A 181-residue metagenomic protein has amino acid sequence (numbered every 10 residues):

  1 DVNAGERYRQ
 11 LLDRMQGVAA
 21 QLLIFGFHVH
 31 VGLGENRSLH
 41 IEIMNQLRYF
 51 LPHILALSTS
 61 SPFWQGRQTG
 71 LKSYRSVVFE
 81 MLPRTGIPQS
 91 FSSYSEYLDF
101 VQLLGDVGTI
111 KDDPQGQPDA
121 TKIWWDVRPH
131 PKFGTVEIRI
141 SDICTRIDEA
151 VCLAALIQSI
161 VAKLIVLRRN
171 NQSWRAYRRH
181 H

Functional and structural regions predicted by a protein language model:
D1-H181: Phosphate/nucleotide-binding catalytic core
